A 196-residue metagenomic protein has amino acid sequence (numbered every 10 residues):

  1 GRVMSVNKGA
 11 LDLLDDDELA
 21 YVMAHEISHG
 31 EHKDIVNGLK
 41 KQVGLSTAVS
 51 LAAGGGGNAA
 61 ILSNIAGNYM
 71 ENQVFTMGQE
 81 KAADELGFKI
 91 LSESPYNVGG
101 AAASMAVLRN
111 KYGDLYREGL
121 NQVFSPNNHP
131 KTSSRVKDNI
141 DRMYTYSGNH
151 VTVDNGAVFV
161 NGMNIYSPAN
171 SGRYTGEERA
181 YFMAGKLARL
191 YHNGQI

Functional and structural regions predicted by a protein language model:
G1-G44, N72, K89, E93-Y96 (+4 more regions): Peri-catalytic and regulatory segments of divalent metal-dependent proteins
M4-S5, N64-I65, K81-L86: A generic alpha-helix surface/boundary motif
N7-K8, A180-Q195: N-terminal post-signal-peptidase region of extra-cytosolic proteins
E18, L39, V43, I61-L62 (+3 more regions): Alpha-helix N-cap and coil->helix boundary residues
V22-M23, A66-M70, A101-L108: Short alpha-helical scaffolding segments that buttress acidic/His motifs in well-ordered protein cores
K40-E71: Membrane-active amphipathic alpha-helices enriched in small hydrophobic residues
M77-A180, H192-N193: C-terminal capping/extension segments of zinc metalloprotease domains
